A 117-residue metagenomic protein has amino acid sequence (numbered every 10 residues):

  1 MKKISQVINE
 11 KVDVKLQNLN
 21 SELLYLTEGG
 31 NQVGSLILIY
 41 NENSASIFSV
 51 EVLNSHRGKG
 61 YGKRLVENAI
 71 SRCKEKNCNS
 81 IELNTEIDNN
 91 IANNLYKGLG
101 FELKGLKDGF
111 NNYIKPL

Functional and structural regions predicted by a protein language model:
M1-S49, L53, L106-D108: Acetyl-CoA-dependent GNAT
V50-R57, T85-E86: A short, internal acetyl-CoA/4′-phosphopantetheine-binding micro-motif in the GNAT/acyltransferase core
H56, G60-N68: Conserved acetyl-CoA pyrophosphate-binding loop and the N-cap/start of the following alpha-helix in GNAT-like
K63, I87-G105: Conserved active-site alpha-helix within GNAT-family acetyltransferase domains
C73-N84: Conserved GNAT acetyl-CoA-binding A-motif
E75, G105-L106: Short connector loops in the HATPase_c
L83-A92, G109-I114: Conserved beta-strand-loop-alpha-helix junction that forms the acyl-donor binding cleft
